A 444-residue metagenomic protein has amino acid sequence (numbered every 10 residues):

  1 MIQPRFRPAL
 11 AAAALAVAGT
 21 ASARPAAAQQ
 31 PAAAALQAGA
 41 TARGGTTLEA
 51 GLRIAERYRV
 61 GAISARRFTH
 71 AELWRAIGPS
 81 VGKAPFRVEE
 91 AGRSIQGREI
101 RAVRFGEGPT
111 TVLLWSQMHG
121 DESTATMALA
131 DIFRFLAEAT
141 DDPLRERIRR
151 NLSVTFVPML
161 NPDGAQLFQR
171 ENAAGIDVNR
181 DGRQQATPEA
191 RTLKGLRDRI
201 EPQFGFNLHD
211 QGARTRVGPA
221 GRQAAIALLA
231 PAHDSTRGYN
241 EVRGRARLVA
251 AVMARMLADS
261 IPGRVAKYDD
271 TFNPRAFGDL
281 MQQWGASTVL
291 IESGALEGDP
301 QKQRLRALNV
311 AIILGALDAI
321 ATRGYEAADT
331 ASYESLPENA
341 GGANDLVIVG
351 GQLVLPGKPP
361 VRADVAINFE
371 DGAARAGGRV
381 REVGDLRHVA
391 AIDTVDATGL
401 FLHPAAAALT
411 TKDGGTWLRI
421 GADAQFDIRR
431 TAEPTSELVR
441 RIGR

Functional and structural regions predicted by a protein language model:
I2-A11, S22: Bacterial N-terminal signal peptides that target proteins for export
G19-A34: Signal peptide processing junction and immediate N-terminal pro/mature segment of secreted/exported proteins
A28, A38, A139-P143: Catalytic-site microenvironment of enzymes that process N-acetyl-hexosamine-containing cell-wall polysaccharides
P31-R67, I200, I226-R444: C-terminal accessory segments enriched in acidic
I63-T110: Soluble metallo-hydrolase cores and metallopeptidase-like ectodomains found primarily in the secretory/periplasmic
E72, A76, E189-T192, V249 (+1 more regions): Well-ordered alpha-helical segments embedded in enzymatic catalytic cores
V88-G92, D141-E146, R264-D270: Surface-exposed patches in mature extracellular/periplasmic domains of secreted proteins
P109-G263, Q282: Active-site/substrate-binding loop(s) of hydrolase catalytic cores
